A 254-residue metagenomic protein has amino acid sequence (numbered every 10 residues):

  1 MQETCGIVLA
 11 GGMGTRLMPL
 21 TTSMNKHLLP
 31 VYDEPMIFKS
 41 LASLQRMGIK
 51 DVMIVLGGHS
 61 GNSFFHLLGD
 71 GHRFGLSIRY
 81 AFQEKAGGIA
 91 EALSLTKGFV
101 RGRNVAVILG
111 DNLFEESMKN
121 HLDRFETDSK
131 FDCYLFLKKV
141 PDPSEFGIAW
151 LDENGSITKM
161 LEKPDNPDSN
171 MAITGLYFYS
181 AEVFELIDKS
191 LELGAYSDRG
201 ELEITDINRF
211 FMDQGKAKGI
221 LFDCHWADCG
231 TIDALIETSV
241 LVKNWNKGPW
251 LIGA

Functional and structural regions predicted by a protein language model:
M1-V8, R16, L29-P30, E34-I108 (+3 more regions): Conserved N-terminal catalytic core of the sugar/cofactor nucleotidyltransferase
T22-H27: Short alpha-helical oligomerization interface
L28, A149-L151, G219: A structural signal for short hydrophobic beta-strand segments in well-ordered beta-sheet cores
G69-G75, W150-L151, F210-M212: Short, conserved catalytic or adaptor-binding loops enriched in Gly and charged residues
A81-Q83, F136, I220-F222: Conserved beta-strand termini and adjacent loop/short-helix elements that scaffold enzyme active sites in alpha/beta
E116-E145: Conserved donor-nucleotide/metal-binding helix-loop-beta segment in metal-dependent transferases, i.e., the alpha-helix
E126, S156-G253: Catalytic-core segments of class I nucleotidyltransferases/pyrophosphorylases that form NMP-activated intermediates
C133, D142-P167: Anionic-ligand binding region
